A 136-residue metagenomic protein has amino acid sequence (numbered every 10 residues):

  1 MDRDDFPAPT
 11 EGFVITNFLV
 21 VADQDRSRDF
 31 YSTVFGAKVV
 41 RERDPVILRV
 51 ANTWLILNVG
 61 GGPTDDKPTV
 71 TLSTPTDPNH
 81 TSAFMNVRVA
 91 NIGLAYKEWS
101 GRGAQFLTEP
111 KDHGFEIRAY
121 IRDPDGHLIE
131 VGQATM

Functional and structural regions predicted by a protein language model:
M1-I15, K38-V87, G93-R122, Q133-M136: Vicinal oxygen chelate
F18-D23: Conserved beta-strand-loop-alpha-helix junction that forms the acyl-donor binding cleft
S27-S32, W99, G126: Conserved active-site tyrosine of GNAT-family acetyltransferases
L128-V131: Short glycine-/small-residue motifs
